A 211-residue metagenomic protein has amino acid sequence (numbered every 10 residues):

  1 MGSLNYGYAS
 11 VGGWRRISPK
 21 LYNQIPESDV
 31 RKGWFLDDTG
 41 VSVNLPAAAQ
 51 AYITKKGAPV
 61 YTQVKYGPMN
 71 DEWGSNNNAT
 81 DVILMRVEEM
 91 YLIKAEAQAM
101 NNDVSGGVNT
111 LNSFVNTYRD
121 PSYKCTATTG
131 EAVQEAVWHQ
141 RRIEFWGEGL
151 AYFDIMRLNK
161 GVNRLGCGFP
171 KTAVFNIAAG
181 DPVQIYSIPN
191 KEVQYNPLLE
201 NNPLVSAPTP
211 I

Functional and structural regions predicted by a protein language model:
Y6-S10: Short, motif-level signal for alpha-helix interfacial/capping segments enriched in acidic residues and aromatics/proline
G12, P19-I211: Acidic/polar-rich alpha-helix caps and helix-coil junctions
